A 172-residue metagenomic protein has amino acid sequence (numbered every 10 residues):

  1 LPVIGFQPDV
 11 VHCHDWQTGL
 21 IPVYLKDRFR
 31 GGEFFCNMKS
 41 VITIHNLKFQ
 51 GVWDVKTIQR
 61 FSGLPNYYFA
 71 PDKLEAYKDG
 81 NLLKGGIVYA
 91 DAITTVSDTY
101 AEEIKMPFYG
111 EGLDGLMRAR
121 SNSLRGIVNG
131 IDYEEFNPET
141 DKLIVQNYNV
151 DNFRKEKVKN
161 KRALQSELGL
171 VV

Functional and structural regions predicted by a protein language model:
L1-V172: Catalytic cores of nucleotide-sugar-dependent glycosyltransferases that transfer UDP/GDP/TDP-activated
